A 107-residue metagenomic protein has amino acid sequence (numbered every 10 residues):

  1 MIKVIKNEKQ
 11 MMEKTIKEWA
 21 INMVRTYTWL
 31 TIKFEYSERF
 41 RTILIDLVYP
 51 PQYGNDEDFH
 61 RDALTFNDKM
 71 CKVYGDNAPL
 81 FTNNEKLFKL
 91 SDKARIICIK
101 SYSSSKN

Functional and structural regions predicted by a protein language model:
M1-K14: N-terminal presequence-like segments and adjacent domain-start helices
E13-W19, D56-D68: Well-ordered, non-membrane alpha-helical segments in soluble/globular domains
A20-T31, C71-G75: Short secondary-structure junctions
V24-D46: Short edge beta-strands and adjacent turn/loop segments
E38-R41, V48-P50, E85-K89: Short, internal active-site loops enriched in acidic
T42-L64: A short interface-forming secondary-structure element
D68-K100: A short amphipathic beta-strand at an alpha->beta junction
S103-N107: Charged, low-complexity intrinsically disordered segments and flexible loops
